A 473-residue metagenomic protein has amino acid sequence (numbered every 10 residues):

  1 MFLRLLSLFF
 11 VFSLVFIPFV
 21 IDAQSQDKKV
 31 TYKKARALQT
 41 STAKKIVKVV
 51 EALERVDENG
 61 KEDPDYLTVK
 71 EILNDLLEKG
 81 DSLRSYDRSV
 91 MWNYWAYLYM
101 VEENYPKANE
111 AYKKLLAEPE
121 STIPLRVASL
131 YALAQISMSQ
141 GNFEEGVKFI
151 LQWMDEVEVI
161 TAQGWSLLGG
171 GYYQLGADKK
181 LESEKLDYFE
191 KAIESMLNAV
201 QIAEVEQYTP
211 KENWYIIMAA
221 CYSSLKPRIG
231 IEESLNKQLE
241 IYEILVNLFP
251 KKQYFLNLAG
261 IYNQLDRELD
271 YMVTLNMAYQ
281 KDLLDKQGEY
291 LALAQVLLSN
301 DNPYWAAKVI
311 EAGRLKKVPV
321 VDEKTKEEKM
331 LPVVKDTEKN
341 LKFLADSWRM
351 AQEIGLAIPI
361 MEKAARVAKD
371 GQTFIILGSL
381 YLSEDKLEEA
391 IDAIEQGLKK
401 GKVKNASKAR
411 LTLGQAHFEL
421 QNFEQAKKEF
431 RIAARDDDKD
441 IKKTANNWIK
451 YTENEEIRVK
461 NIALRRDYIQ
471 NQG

Functional and structural regions predicted by a protein language model:
F10, P18-K113, S121-A132, S139 (+8 more regions): N-terminal leader/linker segments that initiate helical-solenoid repeat arrays
T31-A37, L77-R84, L116-I123, Q152-V159 (+9 more regions): Solenoid-like repeat scaffolds
L38-K48, R84-W92, T122-A132, V157-L167 (+10 more regions): Generic helix N-cap/helix-start motif at coil->alpha-helix transitions
V49-A52, V56, A96, A134 (+9 more regions): Conserved small-residue packing positions in alpha-helical repeats and bundles
Y97-K107, Q135-K148, Y172-F189, A219-Q238 (+6 more regions): Alpha-helical linker/edge segments of TPR/alpha-solenoid repeat scaffolds and analogous pre-/post-domain helices
L186-Q201, N247-L248, N263, Q280 (+4 more regions): TPR/TPR-like (Sel1-like) alpha-helical repeat modules
E338-N405: Alpha-helical adaptor scaffolds
